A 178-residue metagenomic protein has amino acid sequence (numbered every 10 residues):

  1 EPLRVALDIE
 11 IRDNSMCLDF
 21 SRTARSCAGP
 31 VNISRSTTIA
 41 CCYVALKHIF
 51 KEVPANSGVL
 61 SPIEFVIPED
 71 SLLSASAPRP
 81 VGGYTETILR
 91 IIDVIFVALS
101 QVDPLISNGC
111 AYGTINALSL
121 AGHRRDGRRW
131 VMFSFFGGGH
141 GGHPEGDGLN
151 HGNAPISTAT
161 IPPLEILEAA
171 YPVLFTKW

Functional and structural regions predicted by a protein language model:
E1-W178: Glycine/proline-enriched, intrinsically flexible loops and inter-domain linkers
